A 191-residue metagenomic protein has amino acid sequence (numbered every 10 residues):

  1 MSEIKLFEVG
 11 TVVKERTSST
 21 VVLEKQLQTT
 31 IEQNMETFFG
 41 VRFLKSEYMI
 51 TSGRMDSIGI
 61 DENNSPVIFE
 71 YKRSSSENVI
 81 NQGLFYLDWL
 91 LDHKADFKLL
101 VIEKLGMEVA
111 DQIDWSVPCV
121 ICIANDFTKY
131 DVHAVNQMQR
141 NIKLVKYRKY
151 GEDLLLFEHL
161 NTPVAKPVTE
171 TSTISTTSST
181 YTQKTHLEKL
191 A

Functional and structural regions predicted by a protein language model:
M1-A191: Charged, terminal alpha-helix-loop-beta segments that serve as non-catalytic nucleic-acid engagement and/or assembly
